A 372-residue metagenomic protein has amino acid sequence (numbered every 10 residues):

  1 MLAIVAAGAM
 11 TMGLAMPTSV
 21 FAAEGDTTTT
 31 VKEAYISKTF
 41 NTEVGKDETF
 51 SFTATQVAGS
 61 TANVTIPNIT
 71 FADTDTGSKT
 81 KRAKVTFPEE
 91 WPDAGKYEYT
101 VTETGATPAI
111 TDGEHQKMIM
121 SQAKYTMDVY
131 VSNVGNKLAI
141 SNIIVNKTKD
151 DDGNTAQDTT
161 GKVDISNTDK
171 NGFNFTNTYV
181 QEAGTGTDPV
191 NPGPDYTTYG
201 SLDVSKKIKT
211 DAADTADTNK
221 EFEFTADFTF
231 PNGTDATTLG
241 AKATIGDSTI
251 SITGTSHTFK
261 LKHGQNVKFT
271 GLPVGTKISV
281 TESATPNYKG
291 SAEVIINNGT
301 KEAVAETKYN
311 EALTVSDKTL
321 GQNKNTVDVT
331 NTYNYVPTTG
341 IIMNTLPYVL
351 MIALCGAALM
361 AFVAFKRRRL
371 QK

Functional and structural regions predicted by a protein language model:
M1-K372: Solvent-exposed loop/turn and edge beta-strand elements of beta-rich ligand-binding domains
